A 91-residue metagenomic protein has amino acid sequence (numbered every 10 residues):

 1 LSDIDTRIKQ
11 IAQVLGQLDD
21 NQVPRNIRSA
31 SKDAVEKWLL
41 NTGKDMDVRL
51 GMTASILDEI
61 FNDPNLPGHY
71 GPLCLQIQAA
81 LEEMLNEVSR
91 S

Functional and structural regions predicted by a protein language model:
L1-I11, D45-I56: Short amphipathic alpha-helical heptad-repeat segments
L1-K32: Short terminal alpha-helical segments
L15, S31, V35, L57 (+1 more regions): Hydrophobic core/packing positions within alpha-helical solenoid repeats
G16, T42, L57-F61: Long, low-complexity or tandemly repetitive, helically biased scaffold regions used for multimeric assembly/adhesion
D20-N26, G43, D47, N62-G71 (+1 more regions): Charged, low-complexity interaction regions
I27-D33, G51, G71-Q76: Short, charged, amphipathic alpha-helical segments
V35-G43: Boundary/linker elements of alpha-helical solenoid repeat scaffolds
L57-S91: Amphipathic alpha-helical binding modules
